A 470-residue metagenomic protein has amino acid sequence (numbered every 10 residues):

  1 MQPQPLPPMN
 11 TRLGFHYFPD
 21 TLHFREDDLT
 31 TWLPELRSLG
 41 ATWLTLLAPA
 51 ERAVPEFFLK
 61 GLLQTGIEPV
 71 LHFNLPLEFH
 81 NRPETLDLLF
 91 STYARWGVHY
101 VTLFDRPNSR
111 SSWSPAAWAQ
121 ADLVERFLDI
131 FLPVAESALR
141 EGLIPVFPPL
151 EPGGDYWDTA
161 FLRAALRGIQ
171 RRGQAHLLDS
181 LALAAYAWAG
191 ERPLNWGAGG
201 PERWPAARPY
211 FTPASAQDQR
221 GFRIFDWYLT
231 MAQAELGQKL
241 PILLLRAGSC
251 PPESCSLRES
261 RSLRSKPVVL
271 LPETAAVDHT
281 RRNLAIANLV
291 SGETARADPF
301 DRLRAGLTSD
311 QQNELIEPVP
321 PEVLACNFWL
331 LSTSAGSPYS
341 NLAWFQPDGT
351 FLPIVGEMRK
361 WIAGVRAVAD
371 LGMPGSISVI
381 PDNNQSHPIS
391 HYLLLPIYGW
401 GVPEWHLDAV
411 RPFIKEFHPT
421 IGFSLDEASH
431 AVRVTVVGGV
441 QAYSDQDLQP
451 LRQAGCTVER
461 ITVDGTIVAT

Functional and structural regions predicted by a protein language model:
M1-A50, I377-F417: Boundary/entry segment of secreted carbohydrate-active catalytic domains
P3-P5, G14-E26, E35, S254-S256 (+4 more regions): Aromatic-rich peripheral "rim/lid" segments of glycoside hydrolase catalytic domains that contact and position glycan
N10-R12, L71-Q120, R126-F127, T470: Ligand-binding grooves and catalytic loops that recognize ribose/phosphate and carbohydrate rings, and esterified lipid
G14-H16, T42-L47, E68-F73, H99-D105 (+8 more regions): Structural recognition of the beta-strand scaffold that forms the well-ordered cores of secreted hydrolase catalytic
P19-L22, P49-R52, L75-F79, D105-R110 (+8 more regions): Solvent-exposed loop/turn segments at secondary-structure junctions within structured extracellular/periplasmic domains
D20-R37, N81-A94, T280-I286: Short, acidic/polar
P55-E56, K60-D87, S91, D122-S254 (+6 more regions): Noncatalytic carbohydrate-binding groove/subsite architecture in carbohydrate-active enzymes
S376-T470: Extracellular glycan-binding segments that recognize GlcNAc-based cell-wall polysaccharides
